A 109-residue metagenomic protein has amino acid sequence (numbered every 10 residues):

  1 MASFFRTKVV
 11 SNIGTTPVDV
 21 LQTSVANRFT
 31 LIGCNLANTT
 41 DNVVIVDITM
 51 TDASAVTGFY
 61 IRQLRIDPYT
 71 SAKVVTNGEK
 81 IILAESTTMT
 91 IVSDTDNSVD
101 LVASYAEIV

Functional and structural regions predicted by a protein language model:
M1-G33, V92-V109: C-terminal interaction-tip segments
T30-I32, N42-V44, R62, E85-T87 (+1 more regions): A generic structural signal for short beta-strands and their flanking turns/coil linkers
C34-N38: Carbohydrate-binding surface patches
T39-D41, T95: Short, acidic/polar linear motifs in exposed loop/turn regions
V46-I48, I66, M89-I91: Hydrophobic beta-strand residues in large extracellular and virion-surface proteins
D47-T51, V102-S104: Beta-strand signatures of extracellular beta-sandwich domains
M50-S54, S93: Short acidic, glycine-rich loop/turn motifs
A53-T88: Intrinsically disordered, low-complexity Pro/Gly/Ser/Thr-rich segments with frequent PxxP/GP/PP motifs and embedded
